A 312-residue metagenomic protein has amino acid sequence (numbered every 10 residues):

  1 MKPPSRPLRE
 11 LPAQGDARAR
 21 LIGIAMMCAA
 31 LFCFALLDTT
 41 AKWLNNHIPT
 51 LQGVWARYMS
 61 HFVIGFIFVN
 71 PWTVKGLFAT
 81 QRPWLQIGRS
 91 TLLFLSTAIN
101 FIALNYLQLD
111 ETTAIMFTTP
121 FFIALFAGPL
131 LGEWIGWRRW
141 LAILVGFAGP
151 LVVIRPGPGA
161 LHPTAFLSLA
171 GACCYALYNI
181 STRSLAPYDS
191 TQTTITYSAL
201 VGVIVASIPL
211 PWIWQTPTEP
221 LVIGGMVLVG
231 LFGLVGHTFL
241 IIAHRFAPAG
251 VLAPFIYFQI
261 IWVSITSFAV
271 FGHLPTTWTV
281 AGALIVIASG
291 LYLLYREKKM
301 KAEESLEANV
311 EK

Functional and structural regions predicted by a protein language model:
M1-A17, E297-K312: Intrinsic disorder in cytosolic terminal tails and internal cytosolic loops of multi-pass membrane transporters
K2-R9, I22, H47-L95, C174-L177 (+1 more regions): Transmembrane alpha-helices of multi-pass small-molecule transport proteins
I22-C28, V69, T73-I99, P163-G171 (+1 more regions): Loop-to-transmembrane-helix transition segments
L31-T39, F66, S90-A98, P120-L125 (+7 more regions): Hydrophobic/small/kink-forming positions within alpha-helical transmembrane segments of polytopic membrane proteins
K42, T50-L51, G65, G159-T218 (+2 more regions): Transmembrane alpha-helical segments that form core, pore/gating elements of small-molecule transporters/exporters
N100-I102, T119-L141, I261-V280: C-terminal transmembrane-helix exit sites in multi-pass transporters
T113-T118, L185-V201, H237-F268: Helix-helix packing/entry segments at the starts of transmembrane helices
R138-R155, W278-E297: Hydrophobic transmembrane alpha-helices of multi-pass small-molecule transport proteins
